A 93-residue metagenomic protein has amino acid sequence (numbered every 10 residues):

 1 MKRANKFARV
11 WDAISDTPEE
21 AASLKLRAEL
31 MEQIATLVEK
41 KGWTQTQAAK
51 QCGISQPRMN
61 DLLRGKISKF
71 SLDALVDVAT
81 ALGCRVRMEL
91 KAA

Functional and structural regions predicted by a protein language model:
M1-E32: N-terminal flexible/basic segments that precede or flank functional cores
A28-G42: Short, amphipathic alpha-helical "recognition" segments used to contact nucleic acids or chromatin
V38, A49, A79: The alpha-helix within a helix-turn-helix
G42-N60: Short alpha-helical DNA-recognition segment
L63, L90: DNA major-groove recognition helix of helix-turn-helix
L72-M88: DNA major-groove recognition helix of helix-turn-helix/homeodomain DNA-binding modules
